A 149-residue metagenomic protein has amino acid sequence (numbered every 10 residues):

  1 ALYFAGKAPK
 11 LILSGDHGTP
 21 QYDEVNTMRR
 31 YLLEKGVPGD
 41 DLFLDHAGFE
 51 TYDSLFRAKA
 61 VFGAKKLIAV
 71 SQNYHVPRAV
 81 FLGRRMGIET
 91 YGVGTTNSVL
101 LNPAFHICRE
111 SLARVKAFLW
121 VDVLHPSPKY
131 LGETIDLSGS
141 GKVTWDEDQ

Functional and structural regions predicted by a protein language model:
A1-C108: A structural signal for short, hydrophobic/glycine-enriched beta-strand patches
Y91, A113-W120, D136-K142: A general structural signal for short secondary-structure boundary/capping elements
A104-Y130: A transmembrane-helix-recognition feature enriched in membrane-embedded lipid enzymes and envelope glyco-/phospholipid
P126-Q149: The feature marks non-catalytic terminal segments
